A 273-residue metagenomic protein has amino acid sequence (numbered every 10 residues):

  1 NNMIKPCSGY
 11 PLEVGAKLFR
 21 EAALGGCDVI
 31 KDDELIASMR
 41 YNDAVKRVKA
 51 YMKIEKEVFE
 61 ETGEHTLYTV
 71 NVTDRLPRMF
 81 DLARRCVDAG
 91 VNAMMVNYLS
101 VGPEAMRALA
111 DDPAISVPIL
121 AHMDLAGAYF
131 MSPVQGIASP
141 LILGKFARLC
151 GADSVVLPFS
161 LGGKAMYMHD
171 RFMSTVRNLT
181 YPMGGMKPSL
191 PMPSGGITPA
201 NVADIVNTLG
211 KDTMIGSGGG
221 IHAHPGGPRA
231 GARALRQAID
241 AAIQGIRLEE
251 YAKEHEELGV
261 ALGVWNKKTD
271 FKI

Functional and structural regions predicted by a protein language model:
N1-C27, E34: Active-site-proximal, glycine-rich beta->alpha crossover segments in alpha/beta enzymes that shape flexible
N1-Y10, E57-H65, A114-F130: N-terminal small/glycine-rich loop or linker at the start of catalytic domains across soluble metabolic enzymes
Y10, V14-K17, M39-R47, R78 (+3 more regions): Alpha-helix N-cap and loop-to-helix initiation/capping positions
C27-K49, F159-M166: Glycine-rich, proline-tolerant flexible connector loops at the mouths of alpha/beta enzymes
V29-D33, S38, V58-T66, M183-M186 (+1 more regions): Flexible, glycine/charged-enriched surface loops at secondary-structure junctions
R47, Y51, F59-T66, D74-V87: N-terminal active-site wall of soluble small-molecule enzyme domains
M79-R84, A89-S217, A230, A234: Catalytic alpha/beta core domains of metabolic enzymes, predominantly
P133, P228-I273: Extended, intrinsically disordered, low-complexity segments
